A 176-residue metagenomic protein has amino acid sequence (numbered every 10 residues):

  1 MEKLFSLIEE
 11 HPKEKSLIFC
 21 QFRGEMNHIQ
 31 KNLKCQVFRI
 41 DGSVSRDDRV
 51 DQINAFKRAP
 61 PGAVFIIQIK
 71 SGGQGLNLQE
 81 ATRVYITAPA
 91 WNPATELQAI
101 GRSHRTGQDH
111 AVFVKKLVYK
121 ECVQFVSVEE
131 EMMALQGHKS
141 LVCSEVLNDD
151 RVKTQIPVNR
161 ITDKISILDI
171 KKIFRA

Functional and structural regions predicted by a protein language model:
M1-E9: A short, well-structured juxtamembrane/interface segment
L4, I18, V37, I66 (+5 more regions): Hydrophobic, well-ordered secondary-structure elements that form the walls of internal hydrophobic environments
F5-S6, K15-F19, N27-H28, N32-G73: Conserved helicase ATPase core of P-loop NTP-dependent helicases/translocases
E10-K13, I18, K57-P60, N77-E80 (+3 more regions): Intrinsically disordered, low-complexity regulatory regions enriched in Ser/Pro/Gly/Thr and acidic residues
G24-Q30, V50, A63-A111: SF2 helicase motor core recognition
D41-S43, A88, V118: Residues at the C-termini of beta-strands that transition into short coil/loop
A90-A176: A conserved SF2-helicase RecA2
